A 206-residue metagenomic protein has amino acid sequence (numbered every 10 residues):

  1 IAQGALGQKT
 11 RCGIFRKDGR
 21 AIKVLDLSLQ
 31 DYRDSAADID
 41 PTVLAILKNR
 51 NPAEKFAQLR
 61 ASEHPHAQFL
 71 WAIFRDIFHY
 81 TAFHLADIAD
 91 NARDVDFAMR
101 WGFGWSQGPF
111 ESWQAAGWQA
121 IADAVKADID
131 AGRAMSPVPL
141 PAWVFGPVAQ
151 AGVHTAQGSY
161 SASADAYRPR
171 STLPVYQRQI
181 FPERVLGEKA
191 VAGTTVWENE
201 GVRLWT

Functional and structural regions predicted by a protein language model:
I1-T206: N-terminal glycine-rich phosphate-binding loop for ADP-containing cofactors
